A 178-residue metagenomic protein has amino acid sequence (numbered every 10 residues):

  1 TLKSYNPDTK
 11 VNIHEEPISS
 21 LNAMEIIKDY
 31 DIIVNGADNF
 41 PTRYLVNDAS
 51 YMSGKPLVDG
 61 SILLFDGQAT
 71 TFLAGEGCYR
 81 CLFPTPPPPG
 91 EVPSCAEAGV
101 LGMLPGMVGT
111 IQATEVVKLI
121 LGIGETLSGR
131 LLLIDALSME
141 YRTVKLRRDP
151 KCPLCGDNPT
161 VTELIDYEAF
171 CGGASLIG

Functional and structural regions predicted by a protein language model:
T1-G178: Adenine nucleotide-associated cytosolic modules
